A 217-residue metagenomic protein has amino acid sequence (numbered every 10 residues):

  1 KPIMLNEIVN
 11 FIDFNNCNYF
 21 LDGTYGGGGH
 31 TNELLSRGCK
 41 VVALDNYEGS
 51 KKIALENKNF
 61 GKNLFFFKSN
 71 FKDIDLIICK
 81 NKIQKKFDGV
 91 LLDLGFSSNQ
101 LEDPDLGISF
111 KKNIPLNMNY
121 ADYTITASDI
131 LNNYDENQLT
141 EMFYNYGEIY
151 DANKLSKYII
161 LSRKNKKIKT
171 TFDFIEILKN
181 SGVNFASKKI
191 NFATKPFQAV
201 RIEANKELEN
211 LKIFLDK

Functional and structural regions predicted by a protein language model:
K1-K217: S-adenosyl-L-methionine-dependent methyltransferase catalytic core, i.e., the SAM/SAH-binding region
